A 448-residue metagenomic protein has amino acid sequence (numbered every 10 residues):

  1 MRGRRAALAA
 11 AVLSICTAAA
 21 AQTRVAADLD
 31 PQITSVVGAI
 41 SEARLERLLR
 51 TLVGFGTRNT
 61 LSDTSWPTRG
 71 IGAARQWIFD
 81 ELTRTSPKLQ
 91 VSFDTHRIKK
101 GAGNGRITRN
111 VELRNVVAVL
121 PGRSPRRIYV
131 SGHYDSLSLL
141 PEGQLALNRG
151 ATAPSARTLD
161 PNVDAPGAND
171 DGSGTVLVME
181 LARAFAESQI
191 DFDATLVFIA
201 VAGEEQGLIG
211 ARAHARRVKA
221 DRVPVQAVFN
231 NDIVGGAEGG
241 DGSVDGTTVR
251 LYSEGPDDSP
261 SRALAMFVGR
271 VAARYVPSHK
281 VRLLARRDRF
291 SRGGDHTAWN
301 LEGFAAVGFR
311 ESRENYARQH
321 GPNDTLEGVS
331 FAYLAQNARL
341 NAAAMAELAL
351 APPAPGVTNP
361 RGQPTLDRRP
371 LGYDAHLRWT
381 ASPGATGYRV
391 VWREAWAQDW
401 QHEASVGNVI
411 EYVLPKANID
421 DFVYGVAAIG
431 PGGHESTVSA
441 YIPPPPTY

Functional and structural regions predicted by a protein language model:
T23-R69, Y316-P322: N-terminal capping segment at the start of a domain
R44-V119, R282: A non-catalytic alpha/beta surface segment that caps or lines the substrate-entry region of metallo-dependent hydrolase
V53, V234-R250, L284-P353: Active-site-adjacent mobile loop/cap segments within catalytic or ligand-binding domains
A118, V130, Y134-G207, N341: Alpha-helical metal-binding/catalytic segments enriched in His/Glu/Asp
V201-A298, E302-A306: Metal-dependent peptidase/peptidase-like ectodomains
Y373-G384: Conserved aromatic anchor
L414-E435: Beta-strand-rich modules
P431-Y448: Extracellular fibronectin type III
